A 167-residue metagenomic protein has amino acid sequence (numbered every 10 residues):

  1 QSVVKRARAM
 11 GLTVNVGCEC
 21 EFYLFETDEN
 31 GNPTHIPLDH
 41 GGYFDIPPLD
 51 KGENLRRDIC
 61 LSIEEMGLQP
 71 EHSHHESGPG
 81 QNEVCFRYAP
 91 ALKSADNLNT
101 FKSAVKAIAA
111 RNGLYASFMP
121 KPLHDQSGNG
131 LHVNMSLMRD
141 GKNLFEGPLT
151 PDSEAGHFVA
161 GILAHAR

Functional and structural regions predicted by a protein language model:
Q1-R167: Glycine-rich, acidic/polar active-site loops that bind/position phosphate-bearing ligands
